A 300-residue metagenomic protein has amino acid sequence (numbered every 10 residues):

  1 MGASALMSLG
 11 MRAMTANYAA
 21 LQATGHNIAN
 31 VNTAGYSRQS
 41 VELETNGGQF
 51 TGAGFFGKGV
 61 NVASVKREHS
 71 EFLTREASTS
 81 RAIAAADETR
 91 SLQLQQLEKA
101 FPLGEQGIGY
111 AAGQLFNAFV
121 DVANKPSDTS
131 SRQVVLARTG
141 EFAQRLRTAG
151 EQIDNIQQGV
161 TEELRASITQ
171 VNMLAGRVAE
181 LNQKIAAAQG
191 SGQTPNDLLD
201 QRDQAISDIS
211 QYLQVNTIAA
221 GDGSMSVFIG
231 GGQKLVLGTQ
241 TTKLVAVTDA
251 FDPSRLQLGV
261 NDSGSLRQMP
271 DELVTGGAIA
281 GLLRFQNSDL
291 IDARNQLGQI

Functional and structural regions predicted by a protein language model:
G2-M11, T15-A19, A23-I83, T89 (+2 more regions): Phosphate-proximal small/polar/acidic motifs at interfaces that engage nucleotide phosphates, polyphosphates
A77-R177, Q183-A186: Extracytoplasmic/periplasmic terminal helices and flexible tails
